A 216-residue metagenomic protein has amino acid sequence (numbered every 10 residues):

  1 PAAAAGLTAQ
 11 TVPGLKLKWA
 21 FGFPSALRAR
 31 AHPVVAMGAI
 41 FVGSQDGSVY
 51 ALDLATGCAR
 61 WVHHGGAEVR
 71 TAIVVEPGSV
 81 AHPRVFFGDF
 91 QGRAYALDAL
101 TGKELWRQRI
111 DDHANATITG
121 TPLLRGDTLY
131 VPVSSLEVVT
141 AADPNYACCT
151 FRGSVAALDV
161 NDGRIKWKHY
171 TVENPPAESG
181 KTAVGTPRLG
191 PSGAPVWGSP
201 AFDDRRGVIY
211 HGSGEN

Functional and structural regions predicted by a protein language model:
P1-L17, T171, P175-P176: Blade/loop signatures of beta-propeller domains
A3, T8, P13, F23-S25 (+2 more regions): Acidic, proline/glycine-rich low-complexity intrinsically disordered segments
L7-V12, S44-A59, G65: Beta-propeller domains
K16-K18, C58-V62, K103-R107, K166-W167: A structural motif specific to WD40 beta-propellers
F21-F23, R109-D112, I165-G190: Surface-exposed loop and turn segments in beta-propeller and other repeat-based domains that flank or scaffold
A26-S48, G66-A94, T117-A147, R152-V155 (+1 more regions): Repeat-blade elements of multi-bladed beta-propeller folds
L97-D98, G102, T150-R164: Beta-propeller blade signature
